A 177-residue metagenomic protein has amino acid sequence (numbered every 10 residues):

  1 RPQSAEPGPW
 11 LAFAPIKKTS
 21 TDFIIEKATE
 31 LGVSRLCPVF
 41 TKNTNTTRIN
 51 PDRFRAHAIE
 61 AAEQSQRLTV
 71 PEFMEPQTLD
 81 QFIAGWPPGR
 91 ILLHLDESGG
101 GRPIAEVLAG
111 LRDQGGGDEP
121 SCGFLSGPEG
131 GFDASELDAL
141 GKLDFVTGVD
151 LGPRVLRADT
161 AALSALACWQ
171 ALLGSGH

Functional and structural regions predicted by a protein language model:
P2-E97: RNA substrate-binding interface of SAM-dependent RNA methyltransferases
P15, P128, D159-T160: Conserved residues at beta->alpha junctions
S20-T21, T46-T47, P103, F132 (+1 more regions): Secondary-structure boundary/capping motif
E26, P51-R53, V107-G110, D138-G141 (+1 more regions): Short, glycine/charged-enriched secondary-structure capping and boundary segments
I59, I83-A84, A105-D113, L166 (+1 more regions): Generic structural signal for well-ordered alpha-helical scaffold segments
T78, G100-G101, L156-R157: Short acidic loop-to-helix transition motifs that present clustered carboxylates
G89-D150: Active-site/ligand-binding-proximal alpha/beta "capping" segment
A134-H177: Structured adenosyl-cofactor binding patch, chiefly the S-adenosyl-L-methionine
